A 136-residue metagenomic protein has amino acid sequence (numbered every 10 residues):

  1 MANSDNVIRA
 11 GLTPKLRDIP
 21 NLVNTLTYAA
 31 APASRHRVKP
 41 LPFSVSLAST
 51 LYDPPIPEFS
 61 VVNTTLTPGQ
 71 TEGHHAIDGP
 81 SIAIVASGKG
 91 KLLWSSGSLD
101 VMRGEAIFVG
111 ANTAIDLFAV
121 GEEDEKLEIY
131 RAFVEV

Functional and structural regions predicted by a protein language model:
M1, I8-R9, T64, E72-H75 (+2 more regions): Short beta-strand His + acidic residue motifs that chelate non-heme Fe in jelly-roll/DSBH and cupin folds
M1-L51: C-terminal, non-catalytic macromolecule-binding modules
M1-V7, K15-I19, S81-S87, V101-V109 (+1 more regions): Active/binding-pocket-proximal capping segment
A2-N6, S98, M102, A111-V136: Ligand-binding loop in jelly-roll beta-barrel domains
P40, V61-N63, I82, A106-F108 (+1 more regions): Conserved hydrophobic/aromatic beta-strand scaffold that supports enzyme active sites
S44-L51, E58-I77, K91, A111-N112 (+1 more regions): Conserved short histidine dyad/triad with adjacent acidic residue
P55-E58, E123: A short, polar/charged loop/turn motif at coil->beta-strand junctions and beta-hairpin connectors
T67-G97, M102-A106: Glycine- and acidic-residue-biased ligand/ion/polar-headgroup-sensing regions
